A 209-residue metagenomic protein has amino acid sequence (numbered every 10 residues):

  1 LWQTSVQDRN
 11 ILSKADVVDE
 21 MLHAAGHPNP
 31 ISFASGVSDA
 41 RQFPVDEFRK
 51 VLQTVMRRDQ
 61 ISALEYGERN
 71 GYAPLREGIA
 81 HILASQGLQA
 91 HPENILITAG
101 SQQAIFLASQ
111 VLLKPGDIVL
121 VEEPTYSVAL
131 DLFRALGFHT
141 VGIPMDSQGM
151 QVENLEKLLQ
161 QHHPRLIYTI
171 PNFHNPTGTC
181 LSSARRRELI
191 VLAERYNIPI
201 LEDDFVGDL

Functional and structural regions predicted by a protein language model:
L1-Q53, E77: N-terminal basic, amphipathic alpha-helical segments
V55-N197, G207-L209: Conserved core of the PLP fold type I
